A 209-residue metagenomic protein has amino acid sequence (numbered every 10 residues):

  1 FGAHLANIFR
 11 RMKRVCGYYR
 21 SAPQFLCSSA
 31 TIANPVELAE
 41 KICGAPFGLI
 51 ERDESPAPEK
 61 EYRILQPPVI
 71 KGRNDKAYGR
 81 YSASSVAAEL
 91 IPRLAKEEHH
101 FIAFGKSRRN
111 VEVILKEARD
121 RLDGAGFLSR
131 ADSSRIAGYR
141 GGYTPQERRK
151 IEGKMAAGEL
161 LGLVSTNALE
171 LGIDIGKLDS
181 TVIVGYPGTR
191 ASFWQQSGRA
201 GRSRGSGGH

Functional and structural regions predicted by a protein language model:
F1-I8, V113-L115, D174-G176: Conserved ATPase-coupling elements of RecA-like P-loop NTPase cores
F1-P23, I151, Q196-R199: Short, conserved "post-DEAD/DEAH" coupling segment immediately C-terminal to helicase motif II within the SF2/RecA-like
A6, R10, Q24-V113: Conserved interdomain linker/interface between the two RecA-like ATPase lobes of SF2 helicase motors
R14-S21, I42-C43, S55-P58, P92-E97 (+4 more regions): Conserved catalytic network of the ASCE P-loop NTPase/AAA+ motor domain
P23, G158-L160, Y186-H209: Conserved segment of the helicase C-terminal RecA-like domain
R108-R135: Conserved helicase motor "Helicase C" RecA-like lobe of SF1/SF2 P-loop NTPases
I136-N167: Conserved helicase ATPase core of P-loop NTP-dependent helicases/translocases
V164, L169-Y186, G208-H209: A short beta-strand element within the Helicase C-terminal
